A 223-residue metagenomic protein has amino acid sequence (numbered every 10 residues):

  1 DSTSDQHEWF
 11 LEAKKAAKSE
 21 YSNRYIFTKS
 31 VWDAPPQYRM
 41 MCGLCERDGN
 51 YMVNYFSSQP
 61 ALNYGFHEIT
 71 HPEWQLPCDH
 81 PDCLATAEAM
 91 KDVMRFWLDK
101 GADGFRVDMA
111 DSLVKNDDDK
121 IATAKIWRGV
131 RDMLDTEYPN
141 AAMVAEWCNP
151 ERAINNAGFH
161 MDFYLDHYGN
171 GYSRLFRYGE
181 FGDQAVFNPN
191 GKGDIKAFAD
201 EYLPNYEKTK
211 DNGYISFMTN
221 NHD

Functional and structural regions predicted by a protein language model:
S2-D33, D92-V93, D103-I215: Active-site-proximal helices and loops of the catalytic beta/alpha 8
T3-K100: Active-site-adjacent "subsite" loops/lids of carbohydrate-active enzymes
N50, S57-Q59, H160, N212-Y214 (+1 more regions): Sequence-level motif detector for i,i+2 pairs with an aromatic at +2
F56, G65-H67, E146, D166 (+1 more regions): Structured loops at beta-to-helix junctions and adjacent beta-edge loops in soluble globular domains
S58-A87, A110-A122, F181-K196, D223: The substrate-binding groove and active-site-proximal loops of carbohydrate-active enzymes, especially glycoside
R95-L98, T219-D223: Catalytic grooves of carbohydrate-active enzymes
